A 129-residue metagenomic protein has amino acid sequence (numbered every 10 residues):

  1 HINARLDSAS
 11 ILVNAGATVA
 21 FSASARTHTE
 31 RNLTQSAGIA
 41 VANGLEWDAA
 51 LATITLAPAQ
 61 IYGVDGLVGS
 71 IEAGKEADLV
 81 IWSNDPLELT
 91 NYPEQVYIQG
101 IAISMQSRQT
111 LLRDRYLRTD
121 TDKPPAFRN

Functional and structural regions predicted by a protein language model:
H1-W82, N91, A102: His/Asp/Glu-enriched, well-ordered alpha-helical/loop segment that forms or immediately abuts the divalent-metal
N14, Y97-N129: Extracellular/periplasmic ectodomains of large secreted or surface enzymes and adhesion receptors
H28-R31, E94-Y97, D122: Extracytoplasmic low-complexity/disordered linkers and repeat tracts associated with LysM-containing
N84-P86: Small/polar (Gly/Ser/Thr/Ala-rich) solvent-exposed segments that form structured loops/beta-strands/short helices used
